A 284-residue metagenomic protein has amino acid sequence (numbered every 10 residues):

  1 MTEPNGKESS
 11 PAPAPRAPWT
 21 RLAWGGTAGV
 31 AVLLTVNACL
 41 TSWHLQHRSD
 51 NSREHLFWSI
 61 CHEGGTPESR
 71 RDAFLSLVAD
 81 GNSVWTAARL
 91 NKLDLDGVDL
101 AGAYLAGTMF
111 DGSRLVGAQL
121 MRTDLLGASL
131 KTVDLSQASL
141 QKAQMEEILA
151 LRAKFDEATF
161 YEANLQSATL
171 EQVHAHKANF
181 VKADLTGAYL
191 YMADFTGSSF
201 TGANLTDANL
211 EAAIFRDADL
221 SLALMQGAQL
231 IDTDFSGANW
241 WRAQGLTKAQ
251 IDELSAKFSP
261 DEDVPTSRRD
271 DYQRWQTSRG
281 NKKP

Functional and structural regions predicted by a protein language model:
P4-R21, T27, V36-T41, L45-S52 (+2 more regions): Tandem repeat scaffolds
L33: The feature captures the catalytic groove of carbohydrate-active enzymes
R53-F57: N-terminal "cap/leader" segments of large eukaryotic alpha-helical scaffolds
I60-H62: Surface-exposed, glycine/proline- and aromatic-rich loop segments on solvent-exposed faces across compartments
